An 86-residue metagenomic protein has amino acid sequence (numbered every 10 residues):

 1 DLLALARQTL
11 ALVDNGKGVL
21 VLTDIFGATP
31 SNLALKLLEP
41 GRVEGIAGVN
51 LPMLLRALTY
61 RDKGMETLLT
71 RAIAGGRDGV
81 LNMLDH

Functional and structural regions predicted by a protein language model:
D1-H86: N-terminal loops that bind phosphate or other acidic moieties and the adjacent beta-alpha structural core
